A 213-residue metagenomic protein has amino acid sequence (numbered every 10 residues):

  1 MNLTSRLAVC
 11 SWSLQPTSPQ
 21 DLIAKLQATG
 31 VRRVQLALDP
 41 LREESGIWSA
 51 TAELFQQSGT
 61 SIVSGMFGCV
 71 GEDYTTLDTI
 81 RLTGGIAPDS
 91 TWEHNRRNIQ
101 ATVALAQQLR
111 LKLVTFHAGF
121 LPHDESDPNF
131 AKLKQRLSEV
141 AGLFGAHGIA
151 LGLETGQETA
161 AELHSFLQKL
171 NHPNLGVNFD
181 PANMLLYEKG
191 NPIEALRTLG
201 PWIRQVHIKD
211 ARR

Functional and structural regions predicted by a protein language model:
N2-A8: Extreme N-terminal starter segment of soluble prokaryotic enzymes
S11-P19, A37-A50, E72-D73, L121-E125 (+2 more regions): Acidic-and-aromatic substrate-binding clefts and catalytic sites of carbohydrate-active enzymes
L14-L26, I47-T51, W92-L105, E188-R197: Short, acidic/polar
Q15, Q20-P40, L109-R110: Catalytic domains of carbohydrate-active enzymes, especially glycoside hydrolases
S18-D21, Y74-G176: Active-site acidic/histidine proton-transfer and metal-coordination neighborhood in alpha/beta enzyme cores
R33-V34, G65, K134-R213: Acidic/histidine-rich catalytic cores of soluble enzymes
A52-D73: Glycine-rich, aromatic-flanked loop segments that form ligand/cofactor-binding clefts across common enzyme folds
